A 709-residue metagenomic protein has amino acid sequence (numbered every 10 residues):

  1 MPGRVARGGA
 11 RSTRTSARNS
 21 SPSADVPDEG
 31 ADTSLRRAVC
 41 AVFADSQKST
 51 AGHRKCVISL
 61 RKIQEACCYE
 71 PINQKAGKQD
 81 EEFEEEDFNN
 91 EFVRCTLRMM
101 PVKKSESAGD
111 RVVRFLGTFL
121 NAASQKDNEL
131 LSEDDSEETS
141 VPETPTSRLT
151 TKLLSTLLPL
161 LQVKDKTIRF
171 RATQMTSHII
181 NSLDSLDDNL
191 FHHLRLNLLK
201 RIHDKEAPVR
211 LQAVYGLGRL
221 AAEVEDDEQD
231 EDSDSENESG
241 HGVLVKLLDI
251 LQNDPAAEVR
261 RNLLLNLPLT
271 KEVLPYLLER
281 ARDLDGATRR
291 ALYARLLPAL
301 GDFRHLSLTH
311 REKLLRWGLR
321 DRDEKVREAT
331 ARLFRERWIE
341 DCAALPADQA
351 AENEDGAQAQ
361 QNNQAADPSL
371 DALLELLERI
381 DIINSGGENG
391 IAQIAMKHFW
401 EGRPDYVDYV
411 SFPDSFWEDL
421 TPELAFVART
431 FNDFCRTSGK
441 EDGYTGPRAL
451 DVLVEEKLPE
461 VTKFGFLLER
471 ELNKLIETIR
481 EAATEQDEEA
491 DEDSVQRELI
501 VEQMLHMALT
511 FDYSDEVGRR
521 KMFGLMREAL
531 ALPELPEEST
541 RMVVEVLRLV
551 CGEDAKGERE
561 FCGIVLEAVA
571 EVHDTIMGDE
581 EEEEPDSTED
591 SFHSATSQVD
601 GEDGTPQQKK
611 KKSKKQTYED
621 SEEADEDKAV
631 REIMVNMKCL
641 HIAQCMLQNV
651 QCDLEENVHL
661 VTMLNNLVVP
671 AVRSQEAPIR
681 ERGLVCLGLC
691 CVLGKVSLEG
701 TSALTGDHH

Functional and structural regions predicted by a protein language model:
P2-M99, R311-L667: Long internal repeat-built scaffold domains in very large eukaryotic proteins
D80-E279, L284, A299-R304, D515 (+4 more regions): Alpha-solenoid helical repeat scaffolds
L278-R280, A299-G301, L306, R311-E312 (+2 more regions): Outer-membrane beta-barrel domain signature
R280-T288, A351-A359, E567-A568, G700-H708: Short, highly charged low-complexity linear segments
